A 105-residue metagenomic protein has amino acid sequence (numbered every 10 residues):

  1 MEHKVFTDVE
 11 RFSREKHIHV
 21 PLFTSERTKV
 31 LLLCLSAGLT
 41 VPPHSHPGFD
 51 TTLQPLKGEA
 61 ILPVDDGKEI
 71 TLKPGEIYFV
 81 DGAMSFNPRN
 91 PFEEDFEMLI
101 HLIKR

Functional and structural regions predicted by a protein language model:
M1-K29, P42: A short, N-terminal "cap"/entry segment at the start of jelly-roll beta-barrel domains of the cupin/DSBH fold
V20-T24, L33, V41-H46, V64 (+2 more regions): Short histidine-centered beta-strand/loop micro-motifs that create catalytic or ligand/metal-coordination sites
R27-T28, A37-L39, K57-A60, M84 (+1 more regions): Short, charged/polar surface micro-motifs in flexible loops or helix N-caps
T28, A37, G48, K68 (+2 more regions): A generic "binding-loop/recognition-motif" signal
C34-S36, P47-L62: Short, conserved beta-strand element in jelly-roll/cupin
D66-G82: Short acidic-glycine-tyrosine-enriched beta hairpin
G82-R105: Ligand-binding loop in jelly-roll beta-barrel domains
